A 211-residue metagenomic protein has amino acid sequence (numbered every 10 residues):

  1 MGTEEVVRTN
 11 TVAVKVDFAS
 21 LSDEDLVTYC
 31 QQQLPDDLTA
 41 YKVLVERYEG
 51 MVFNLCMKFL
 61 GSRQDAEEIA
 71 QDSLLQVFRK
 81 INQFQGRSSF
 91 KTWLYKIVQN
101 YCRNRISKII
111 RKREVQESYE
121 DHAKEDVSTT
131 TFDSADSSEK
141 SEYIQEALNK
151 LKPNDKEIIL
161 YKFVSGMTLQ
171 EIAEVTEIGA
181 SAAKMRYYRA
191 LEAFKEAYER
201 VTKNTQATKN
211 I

Functional and structural regions predicted by a protein language model:
M1-G50, K58, I211: N-terminal module of bacterial RNA polymerase sigma factors
G2-T9, Y143, E174-E177, L191-I211: C-terminal edge and immediately downstream basic/flexible tail or linker adjoining helix-turn-helix-like DNA-binding
A19-S20, L26, K112-S137, S141: Internal acidic/polar
V45-R63, K80, L148, A197-V201: Amphipathic, Lys/Arg- and hydrophobic-enriched alpha-helical face
N54, E68-L75, S88-N100: Structural recognition of an alpha-helix C-terminal capping motif at a helix-to-coil junction
G61, D72-S89, I109: Sigma70-family region 2
Q83-Q85, Q99-E117: Arg/Lys-rich amphipathic alpha helix in sigma70-family domain 2
D155, V164, L169-Q170, E174-V201: DNA-recognition helix of helix-turn-helix
